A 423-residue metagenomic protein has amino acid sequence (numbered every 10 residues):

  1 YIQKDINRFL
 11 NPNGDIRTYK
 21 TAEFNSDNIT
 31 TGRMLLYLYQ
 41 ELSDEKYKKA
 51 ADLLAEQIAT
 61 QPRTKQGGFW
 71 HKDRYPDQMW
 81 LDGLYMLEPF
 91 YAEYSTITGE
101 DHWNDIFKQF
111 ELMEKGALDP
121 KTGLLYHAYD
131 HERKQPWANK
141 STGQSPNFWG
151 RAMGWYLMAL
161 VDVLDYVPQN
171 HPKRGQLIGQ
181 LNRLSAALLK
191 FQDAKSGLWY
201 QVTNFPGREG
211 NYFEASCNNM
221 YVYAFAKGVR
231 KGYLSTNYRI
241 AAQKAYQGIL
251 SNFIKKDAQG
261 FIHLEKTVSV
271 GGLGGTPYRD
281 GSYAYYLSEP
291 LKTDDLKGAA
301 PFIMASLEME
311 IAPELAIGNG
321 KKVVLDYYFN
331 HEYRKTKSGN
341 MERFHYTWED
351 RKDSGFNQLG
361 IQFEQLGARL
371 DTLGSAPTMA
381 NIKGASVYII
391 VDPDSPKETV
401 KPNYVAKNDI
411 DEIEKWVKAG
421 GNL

Functional and structural regions predicted by a protein language model:
Y1, D5-S26, G32, L38-E41 (+6 more regions): CBM-like carbohydrate-recognition segments
Y1, L10-I29, W70-L84, W137-M158 (+6 more regions): Solvent-exposed loop and edge beta-strand segments that line ligand/cofactor-binding and catalytic clefts
I2-D5, T31, Y47-A50, L54 (+11 more regions): Stable alpha-helical elements in mature extracytoplasmic
I2-T18, K49-G68, D101-P136, I178-S196 (+1 more regions): Long, well-ordered core segments of solenoidal/helical folds
R17, T21, N25-F90, I97: Extracytoplasmic mature domains of secreted/periplasmic and thylakoid-lumen proteins
L42, Y94-N104, V163-G175, G228-T236: Inter-helical turn/loop segments and adjacent helix faces that build the functional surface of alpha-helical bundle
E314-L423: Short, surface-exposed patches at the edges or C-terminal ends of soluble domains, predominantly
